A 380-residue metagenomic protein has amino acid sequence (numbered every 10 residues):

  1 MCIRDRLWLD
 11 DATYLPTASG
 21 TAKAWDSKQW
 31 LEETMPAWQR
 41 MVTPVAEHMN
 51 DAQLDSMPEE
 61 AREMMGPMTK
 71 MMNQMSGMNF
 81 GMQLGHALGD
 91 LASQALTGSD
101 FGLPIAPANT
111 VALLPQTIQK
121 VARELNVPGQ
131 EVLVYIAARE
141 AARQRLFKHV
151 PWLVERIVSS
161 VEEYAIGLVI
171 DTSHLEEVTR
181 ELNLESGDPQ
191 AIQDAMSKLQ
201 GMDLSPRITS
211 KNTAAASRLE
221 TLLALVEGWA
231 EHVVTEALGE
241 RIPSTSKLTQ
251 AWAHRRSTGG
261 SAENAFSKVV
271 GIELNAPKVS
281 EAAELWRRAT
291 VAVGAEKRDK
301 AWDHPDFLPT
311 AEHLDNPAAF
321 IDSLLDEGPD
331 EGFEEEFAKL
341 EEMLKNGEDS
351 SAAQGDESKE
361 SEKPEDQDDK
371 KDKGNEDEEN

Functional and structural regions predicted by a protein language model:
M1-D5: Conserved small/polar residues in nucleotide/adenosyl-binding loops
R6-Q116: Auxiliary, metal-adjacent structural segments of Zn-dependent hydrolase domains
M78-S99, F147-Q200, A214-I242: Post-HExxH zinc-binding segment in Zn-dependent metallohydrolases
P104-I118, P189-T209: A short mid-domain helix/strand-loop element embedded in enzyme catalytic domains that forms or borders the active-site
L113-P115, V127-Q130, Q144, W152: Secondary-structure-rich domain cores
I118-I136: Short pre-active-site segment immediately N-terminal to the catalytic Zn-binding motif
E131-K148: Active-site recognition of the HExxH zinc-binding catalytic motif
L204-N380: Pan-zinc metallopeptidase signature
